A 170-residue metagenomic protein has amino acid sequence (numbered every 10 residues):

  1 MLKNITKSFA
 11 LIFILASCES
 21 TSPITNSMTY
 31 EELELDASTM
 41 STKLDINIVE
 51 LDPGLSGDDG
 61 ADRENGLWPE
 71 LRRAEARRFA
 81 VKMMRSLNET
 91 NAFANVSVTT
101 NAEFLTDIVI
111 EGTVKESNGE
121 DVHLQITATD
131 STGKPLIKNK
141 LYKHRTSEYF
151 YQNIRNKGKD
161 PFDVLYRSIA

Functional and structural regions predicted by a protein language model:
K3-L11: Sec-dependent signal peptide recognition, specifically the positively charged N-region followed immediately by
I12, M40-T42, F104: A short, polar/charged loop/turn motif at coil->beta-strand junctions and beta-hairpin connectors
C18-R78, S131, I137-N139, F150-D163 (+1 more regions): A structural "domain/chain start" motif
I46-I48, N95-I126: A short, hydrophobic beta-strand-centered structural micro-motif
A80-M84, V114, Y166: Extracytoplasmic/secreted envelope proteins and their assembly/folding machinery, especially bacterial periplasmic
M84, N88-A92: Sec-exported extracytoplasmic/periplasmic mature domains
G112-Y151: Amphipathic beta-strand/beta-sheet edge segments enriched in Tyr/Trp
